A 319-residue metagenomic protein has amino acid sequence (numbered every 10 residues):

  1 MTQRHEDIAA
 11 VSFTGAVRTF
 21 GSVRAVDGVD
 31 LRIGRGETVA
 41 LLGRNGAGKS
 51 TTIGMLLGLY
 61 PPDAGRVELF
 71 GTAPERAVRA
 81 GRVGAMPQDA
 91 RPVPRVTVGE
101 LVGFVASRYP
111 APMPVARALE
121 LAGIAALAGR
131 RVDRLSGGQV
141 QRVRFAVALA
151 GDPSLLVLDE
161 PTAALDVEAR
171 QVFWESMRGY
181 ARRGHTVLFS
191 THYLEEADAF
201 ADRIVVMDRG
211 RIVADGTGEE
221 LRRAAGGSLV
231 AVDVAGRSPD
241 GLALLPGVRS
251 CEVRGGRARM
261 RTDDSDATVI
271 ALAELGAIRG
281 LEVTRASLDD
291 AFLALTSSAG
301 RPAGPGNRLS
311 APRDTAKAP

Functional and structural regions predicted by a protein language model:
T2-R4, D263-P319: C-terminal coupling/interaction segments
I8-F13, R18-F189, L194-D208, A214: ABC transporter nucleotide-binding domains
R35, A126, V234-G236, D264 (+1 more regions): Non-catalytic surface loops within mature trypsin-like serine protease
A77, P94, D240, I270 (+1 more regions): Alpha-helical elements of the RecA-like P-loop NTPase motor core of helicases
V78, A225, L295-T296: Short, flexible helix/strand-to-coil boundary loops that buttress conserved ligand/catalytic motifs in alpha/beta
G123, G184, P246, L275-G276: Glycine-centered loop/turn motif at secondary-structure junctions
V172-T262, E282: ABC transporter nucleotide-binding domain
